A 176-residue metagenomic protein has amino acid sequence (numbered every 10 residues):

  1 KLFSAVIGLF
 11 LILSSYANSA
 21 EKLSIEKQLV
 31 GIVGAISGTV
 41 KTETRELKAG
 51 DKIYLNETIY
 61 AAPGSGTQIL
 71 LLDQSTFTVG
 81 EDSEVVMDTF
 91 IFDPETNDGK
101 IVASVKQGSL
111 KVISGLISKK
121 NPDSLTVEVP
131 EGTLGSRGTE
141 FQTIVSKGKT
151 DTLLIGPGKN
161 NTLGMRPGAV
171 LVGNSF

Functional and structural regions predicted by a protein language model:
S4-S14: Bacterial N-terminal signal peptides
N18-T67, L71-S175: Flexible, surface-exposed loop/linker segments and immediately adjacent secondary-structure boundaries
